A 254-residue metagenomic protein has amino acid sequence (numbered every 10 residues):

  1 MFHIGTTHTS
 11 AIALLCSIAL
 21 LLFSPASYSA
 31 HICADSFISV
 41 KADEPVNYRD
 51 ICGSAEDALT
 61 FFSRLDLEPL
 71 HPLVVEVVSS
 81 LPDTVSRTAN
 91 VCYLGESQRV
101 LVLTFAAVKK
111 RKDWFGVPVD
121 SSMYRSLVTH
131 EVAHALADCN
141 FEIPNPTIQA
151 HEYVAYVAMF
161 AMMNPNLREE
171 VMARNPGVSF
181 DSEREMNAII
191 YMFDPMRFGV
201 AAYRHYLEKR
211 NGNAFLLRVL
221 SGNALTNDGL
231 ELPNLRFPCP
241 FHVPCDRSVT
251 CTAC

Functional and structural regions predicted by a protein language model:
F2-L15: Bacterial N-terminal signal peptides that target proteins for export
S24-P25: N-terminal signal peptide c-region/cleavage motif recognized by signal peptidases
A30-V46, F105-K109: Acidic/histidine-rich, surface-exposed loop or edge segments in extracytoplasmic proteins
N47-A107, V117-P118: Auxiliary, metal-adjacent structural segments of Zn-dependent hydrolase domains
A107-V128, P146: Short pre-active-site segment immediately N-terminal to the catalytic Zn-binding motif
S122, D138-F160: Post-HEXXH active-site segment of zinc metalloproteases
S126-C139: Active-site recognition of the HExxH zinc-binding catalytic motif
P165-C254: Long, well-structured alpha-helical subdomains associated with metal-dependent extracellular/ecto-lumenal hydrolases
